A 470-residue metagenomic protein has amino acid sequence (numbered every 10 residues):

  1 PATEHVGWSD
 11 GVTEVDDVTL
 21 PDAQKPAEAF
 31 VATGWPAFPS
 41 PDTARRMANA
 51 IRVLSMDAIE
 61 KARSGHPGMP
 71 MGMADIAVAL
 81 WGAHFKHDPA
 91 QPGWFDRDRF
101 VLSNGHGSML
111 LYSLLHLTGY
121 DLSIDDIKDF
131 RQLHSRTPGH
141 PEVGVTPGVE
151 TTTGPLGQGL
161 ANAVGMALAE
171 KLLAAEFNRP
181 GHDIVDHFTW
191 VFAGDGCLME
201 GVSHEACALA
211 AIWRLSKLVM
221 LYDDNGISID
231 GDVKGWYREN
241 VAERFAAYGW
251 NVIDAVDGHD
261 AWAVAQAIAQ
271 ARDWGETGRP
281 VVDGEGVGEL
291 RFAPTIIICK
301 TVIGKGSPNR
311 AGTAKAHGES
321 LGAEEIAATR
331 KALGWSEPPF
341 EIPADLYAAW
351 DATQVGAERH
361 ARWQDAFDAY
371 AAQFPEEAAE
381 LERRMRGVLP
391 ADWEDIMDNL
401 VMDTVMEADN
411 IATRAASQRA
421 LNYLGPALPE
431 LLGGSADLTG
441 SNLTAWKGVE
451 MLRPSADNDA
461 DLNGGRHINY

Functional and structural regions predicted by a protein language model:
P1-V31: IMPase-like, lithium-sensitive Mg2+-dependent phosphomonoesterase catalytic core
P26-V31, R45-L54, W81-P89, K128-G144 (+2 more regions): Active-site-adjacent bridging/hinge elements
F30-D121, N410, R414, Q418: N-terminal amphipathic, basic-rich helices that act as targeting or association modules
W35-P41, M56-S64, G93-R97, V145-T153 (+6 more regions): Glycine- and acidic
R46-M47, D365-Y470: Non-catalytic terminal/interface segments that mediate subunit docking, oligomerization, and allosteric communication
M73-W213, A445-W446: Cofactor-binding active-site loop characterized by glycine-rich and histidine/acidic residues
D121-G148, A242, N251, V256 (+1 more regions): Anionic-ligand anchoring segments at beta-strand to alpha-helix junctions in alpha/beta enzyme folds, i.e., glycine
V145, T151-D351: Glycine-rich ThDP/TPP pyrophosphate-binding loop and its adjacent helix/strand module within ThDP-dependent enzymes
